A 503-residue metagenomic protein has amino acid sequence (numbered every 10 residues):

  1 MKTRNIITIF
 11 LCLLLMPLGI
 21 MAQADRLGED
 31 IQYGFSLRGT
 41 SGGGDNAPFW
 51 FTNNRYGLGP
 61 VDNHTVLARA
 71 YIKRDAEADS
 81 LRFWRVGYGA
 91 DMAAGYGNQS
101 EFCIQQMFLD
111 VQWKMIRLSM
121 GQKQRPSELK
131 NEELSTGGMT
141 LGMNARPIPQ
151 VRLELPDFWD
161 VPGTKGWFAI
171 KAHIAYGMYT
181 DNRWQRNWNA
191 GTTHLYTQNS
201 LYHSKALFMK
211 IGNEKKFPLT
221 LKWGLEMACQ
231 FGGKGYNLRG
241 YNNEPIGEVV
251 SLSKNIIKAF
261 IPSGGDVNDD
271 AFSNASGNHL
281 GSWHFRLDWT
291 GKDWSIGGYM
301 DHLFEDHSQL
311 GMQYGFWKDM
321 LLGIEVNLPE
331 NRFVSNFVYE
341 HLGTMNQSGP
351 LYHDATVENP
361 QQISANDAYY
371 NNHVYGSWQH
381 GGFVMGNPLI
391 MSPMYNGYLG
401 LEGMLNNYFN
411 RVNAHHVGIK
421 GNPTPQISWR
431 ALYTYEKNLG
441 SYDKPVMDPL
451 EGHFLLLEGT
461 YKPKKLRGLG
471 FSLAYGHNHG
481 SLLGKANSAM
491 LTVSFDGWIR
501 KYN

Functional and structural regions predicted by a protein language model:
M1-R26, F495, N503: Bacterial Sec-dependent N-terminal signal peptides
Q23-A68, A78-A90, A172-Y176: Transmembrane beta-strand segments of Gram-negative outer membrane beta-barrel proteins
Q23-Q32, R74-G87, Q112-I116, F158-A172 (+6 more regions): Short loop/turn motifs that connect adjacent beta-strands in outer-membrane beta-barrel proteins
I31-D45, V86-A94, V111, L118-Q124 (+7 more regions): Transmembrane beta-barrel strands of outer-membrane/channel proteins
G42-G44, D91-N98, K123-M139, D160 (+7 more regions): Sequence/structural signature of outer-membrane beta-barrel proteins
H64-R117, K123-T140: Post-signal peptide N-terminal segment of secreted/secretory-pathway proteins
P126-Y241: Internal, well-ordered domain-core segments that constitute the primary functional module of diverse proteins
F217-C229, K234-N503: Exposed, low-structure sequence patches enriched in small/polar residues
